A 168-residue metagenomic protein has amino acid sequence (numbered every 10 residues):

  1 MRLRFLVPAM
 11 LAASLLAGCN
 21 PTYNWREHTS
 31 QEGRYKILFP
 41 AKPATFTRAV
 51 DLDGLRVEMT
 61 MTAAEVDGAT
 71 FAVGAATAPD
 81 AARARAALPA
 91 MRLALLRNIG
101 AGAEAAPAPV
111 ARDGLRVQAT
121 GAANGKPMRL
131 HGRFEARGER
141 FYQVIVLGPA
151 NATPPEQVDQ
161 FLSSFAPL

Functional and structural regions predicted by a protein language model:
M1-M10: Bacterial N-terminal signal peptides that target proteins for export
L15-G18: C-terminal motif of bacterial Sec signal peptides marking the signal peptidase cleavage site
N20-T22: Bacterial signal peptide processing site
S30-F39: Predominantly extracellular/luminal regions of secreted and cell-surface proteins, especially disulfide-bonded
L38, K42-A82: Secretory pathway targeting signatures of secreted, lumenal, and periplasmic proteins
A41-P43, A86-G100, E139-L168: Surface-exposed amphipathic alpha-helical segments
K42-M61, R92-R137: Signature of long, low-cysteine stretches enriched in small and polar/charged residues
F71-A105: Mid-chain, structured segments of secreted extracytoplasmic proteins
